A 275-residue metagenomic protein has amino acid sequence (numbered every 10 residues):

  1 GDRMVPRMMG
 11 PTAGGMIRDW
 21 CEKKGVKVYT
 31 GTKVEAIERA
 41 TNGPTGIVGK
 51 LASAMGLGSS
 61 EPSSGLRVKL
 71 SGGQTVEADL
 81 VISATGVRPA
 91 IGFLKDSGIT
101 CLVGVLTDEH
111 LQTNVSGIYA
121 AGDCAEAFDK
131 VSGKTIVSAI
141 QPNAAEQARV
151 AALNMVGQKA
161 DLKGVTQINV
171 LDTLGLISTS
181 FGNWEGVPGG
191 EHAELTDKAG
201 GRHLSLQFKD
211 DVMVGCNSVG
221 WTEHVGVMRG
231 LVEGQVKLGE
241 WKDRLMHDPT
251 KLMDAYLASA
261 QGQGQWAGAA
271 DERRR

Functional and structural regions predicted by a protein language model:
G1-T107: A Rossmann-like FAD-binding core segment of flavoenzymes
G14-I17, I118, A148, V225: A general structural signal for well-ordered alpha-helical segments in protein cores
E22, V26-K27, I99, L153-D161 (+1 more regions): Generic secondary-structure signature for well-ordered alpha-helical cores
S60-L153, E240-H247: FAD-site-proximal beta/loop scaffold in flavoenzymes
C124-G226, R273-R274: Mid-to-C-terminal Rossmann-like scaffold of FAD/NAD(P)H-dependent oxidoreductases
T222-E240: A short, polar/charged loop-to-alpha-helix boundary motif
L238-R275: Cysteine/selenocysteine-centered motifs that mediate thiol-based redox chemistry or coordinate metal-sulfur cofactors
